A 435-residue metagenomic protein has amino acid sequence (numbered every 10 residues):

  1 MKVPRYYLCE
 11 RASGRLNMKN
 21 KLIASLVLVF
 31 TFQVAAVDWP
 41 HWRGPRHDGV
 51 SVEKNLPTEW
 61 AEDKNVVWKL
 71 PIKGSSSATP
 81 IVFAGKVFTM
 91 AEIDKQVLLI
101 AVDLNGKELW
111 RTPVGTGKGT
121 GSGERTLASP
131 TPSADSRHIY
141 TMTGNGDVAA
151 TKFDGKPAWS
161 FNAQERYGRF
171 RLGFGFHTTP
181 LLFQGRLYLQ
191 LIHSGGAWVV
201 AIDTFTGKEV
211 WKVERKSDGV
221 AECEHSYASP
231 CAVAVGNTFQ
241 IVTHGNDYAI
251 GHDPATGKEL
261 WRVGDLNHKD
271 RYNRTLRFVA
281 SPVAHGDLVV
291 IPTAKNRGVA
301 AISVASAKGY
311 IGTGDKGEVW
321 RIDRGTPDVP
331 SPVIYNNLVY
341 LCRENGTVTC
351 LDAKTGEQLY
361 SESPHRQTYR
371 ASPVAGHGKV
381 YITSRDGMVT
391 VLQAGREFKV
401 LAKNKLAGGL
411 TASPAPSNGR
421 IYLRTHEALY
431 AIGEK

Functional and structural regions predicted by a protein language model:
P4-A24: Bacterial N-terminal signal peptides that target proteins for export
R11-A12, S25, K208, E357: N-terminal compositionally biased or targeting/leader segments
T31-F32: N-terminal signal peptide c-region/cleavage motif recognized by signal peptidases
A35-K435: Noncatalytic, solvent-exposed loop/strand surfaces of beta-propeller-type extracellular/periplasmic domains
